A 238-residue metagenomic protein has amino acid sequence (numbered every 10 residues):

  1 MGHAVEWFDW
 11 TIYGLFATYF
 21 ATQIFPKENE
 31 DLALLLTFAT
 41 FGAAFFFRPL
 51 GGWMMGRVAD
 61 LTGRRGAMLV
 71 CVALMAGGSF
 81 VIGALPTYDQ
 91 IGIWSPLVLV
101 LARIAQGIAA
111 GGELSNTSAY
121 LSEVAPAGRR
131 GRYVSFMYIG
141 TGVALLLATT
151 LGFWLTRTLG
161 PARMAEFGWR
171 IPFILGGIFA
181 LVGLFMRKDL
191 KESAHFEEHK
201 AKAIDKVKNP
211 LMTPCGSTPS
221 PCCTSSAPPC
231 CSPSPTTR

Functional and structural regions predicted by a protein language model:
G14, G216-R238: Extracytoplasmic gate region of multi-pass secondary transporters
A17-L50, M68, L97: Extracellular/periplasmic helix-loop-helix junction of adjacent transmembrane segments in MFS-like secondary
P26, A73-G92: C-terminal ends and interior cores of transmembrane alpha-helices in multi-pass membrane transporters/permeases
L61-A73: Cytoplasmic membrane-interface "Motif A"-like loop-to-helix N-cap segments of 12-TM Major Facilitator Superfamily
L85, I91-G111: Hydrophobic core of transmembrane alpha-helices in multi-pass small-molecule transporters, especially MFS/SLC-type
G131-T156, F179: Glycine-rich segments within core transmembrane alpha-helices of 12-TM secondary carriers
K188-N209: Flexible cytoplasmic inter-helical loops of multi-pass small-molecule transporters
